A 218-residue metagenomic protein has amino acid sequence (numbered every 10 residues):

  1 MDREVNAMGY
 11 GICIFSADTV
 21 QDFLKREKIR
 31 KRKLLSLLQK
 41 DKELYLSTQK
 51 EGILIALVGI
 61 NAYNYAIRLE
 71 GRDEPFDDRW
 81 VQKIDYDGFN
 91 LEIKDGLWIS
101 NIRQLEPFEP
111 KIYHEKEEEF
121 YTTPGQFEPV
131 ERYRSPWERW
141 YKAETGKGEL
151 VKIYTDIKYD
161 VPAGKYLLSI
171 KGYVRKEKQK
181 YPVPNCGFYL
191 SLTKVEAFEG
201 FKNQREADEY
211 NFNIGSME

Functional and structural regions predicted by a protein language model:
M1-P136, E177-E218: Primarily secretory-pathway and cell-envelope proteins
D77, E144-K147: Intrinsically disordered, low-complexity segments enriched in polar/charged residues with Gly/Pro, especially when
D85, K142-T145: Intrinsically disordered, low-complexity regulatory segments enriched in acidic/serine/proline/glutamine/glycine
W137-Y141: Solvent-exposed beta-strand/loop surfaces of large extracellular or lumenal domains
G146-K165: Exposed beta-sheet edge/beta-hairpin loop segments within beta-rich domains
V161-I170, V174-K176: A glycine-anchored, Pro-Gly-centered beta-turn/N-cap motif
